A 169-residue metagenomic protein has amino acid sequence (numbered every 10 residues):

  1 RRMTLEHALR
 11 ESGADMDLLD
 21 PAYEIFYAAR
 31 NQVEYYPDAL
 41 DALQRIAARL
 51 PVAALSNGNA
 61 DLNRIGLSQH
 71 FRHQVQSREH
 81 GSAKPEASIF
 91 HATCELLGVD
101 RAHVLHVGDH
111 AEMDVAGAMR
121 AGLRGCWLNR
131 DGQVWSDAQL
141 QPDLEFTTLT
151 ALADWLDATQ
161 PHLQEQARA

Functional and structural regions predicted by a protein language model:
R1, Y35, E86: Conserved donor sugar-nucleotide recognition element shared by glycan-biosynthetic enzymes
R1-E24: A metal-dependent, Asp-based hydrolase signature
A8-S12, A29, S77-R78: Alpha-helix C-capping/helix-to-loop hinge sites
A14-M16, L40, Q44, A48-A169: Asp-based, Mg2+/Mn2+-dependent phosphohydrolase catalytic module
E24-Q32: Surface-exposed cleft-lining segments at the edges of enzyme active sites
Q32-D38: Active-site periphery "cap/insert" segments of enzyme catalytic domains
